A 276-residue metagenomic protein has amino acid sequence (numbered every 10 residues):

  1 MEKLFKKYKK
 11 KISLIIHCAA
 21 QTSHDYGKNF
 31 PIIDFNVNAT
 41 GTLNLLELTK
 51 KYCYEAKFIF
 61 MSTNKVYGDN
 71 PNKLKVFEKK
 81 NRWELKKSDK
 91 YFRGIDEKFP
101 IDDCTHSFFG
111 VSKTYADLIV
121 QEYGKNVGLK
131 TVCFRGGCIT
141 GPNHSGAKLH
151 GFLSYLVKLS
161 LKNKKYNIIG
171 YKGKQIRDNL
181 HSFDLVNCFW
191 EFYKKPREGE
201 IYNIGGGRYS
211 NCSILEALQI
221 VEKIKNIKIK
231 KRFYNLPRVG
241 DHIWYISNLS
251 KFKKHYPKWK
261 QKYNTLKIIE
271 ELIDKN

Functional and structural regions predicted by a protein language model:
M1-G137: N-terminal Rossmann-like NAD(P)+-binding domain of SDR-like oxidoreductases, especially those catalyzing
G27-K28, R93-S107, T131-S145, Y155-L180 (+1 more regions): A conserved pocket-lining segment of Rossmann-fold NAD(P)-dependent short-chain dehydrogenase/reductase
N44-E47, I119, N179, D184-N187 (+1 more regions): Conserved mid-core alpha-helix of short-chain dehydrogenase/reductase
R82-F99, L156-G170, K195, K223-Y234: A short C-terminal helix-loop "cap" of Rossmann-like NAD(P)-dependent dehydrogenase/epimerase domains
T114, V127-K130, T140-S154, K164-K165 (+5 more regions): Glycine/proline-rich active-site loop of Rossmann-fold NAD(P)-dependent oxidoreductases
C133-G136, L149-V157, D178-V186, I201 (+4 more regions): Conserved loop-to-helix N-cap of the C-terminal "lid" that shapes the substrate pocket in Rossmann-like
Y171-K172, I201-N203, L215-L218, N226-W244: C-terminal "lid/loop" region of Rossmann-like NAD(P)-dependent oxidoreductases
S250-K251, Y263-N276: Amphipathic terminal alpha-helices
